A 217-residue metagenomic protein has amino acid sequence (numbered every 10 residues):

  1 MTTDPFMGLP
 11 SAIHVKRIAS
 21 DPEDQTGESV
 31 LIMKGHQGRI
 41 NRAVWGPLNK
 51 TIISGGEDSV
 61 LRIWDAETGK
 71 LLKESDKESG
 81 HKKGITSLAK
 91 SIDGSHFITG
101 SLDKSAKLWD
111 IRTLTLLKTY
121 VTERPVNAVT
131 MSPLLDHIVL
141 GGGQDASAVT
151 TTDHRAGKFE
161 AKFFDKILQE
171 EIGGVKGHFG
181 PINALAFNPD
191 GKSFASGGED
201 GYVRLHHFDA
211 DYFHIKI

Functional and structural regions predicted by a protein language model:
M1, F6-R17, E57-S59, A66-L72 (+1 more regions): Conserved long hydrophobic alpha-helices within structured protein cores
M1-P10, L48, S54-D58, A66 (+4 more regions): Conserved strand-to-loop turn within each blade of WD40 beta-propeller repeats
P10-A19, A43, L61-D65, A106-D110 (+3 more regions): WD40-repeat beta-propellers
A12-H14, S29-I32, R42, V60 (+8 more regions): Residue-level landmark of C2H2 zinc fingers
D24, E28-L31, L72-S75, T115-K118 (+2 more regions): A structural motif specific to WD40 beta-propellers
M33-I40, D76-I85, Y120-V126, K176-I182: WD40/WD-repeat beta-propeller blade N-cap
Q37, V44-K50, A89-S95, T130-L135 (+1 more regions): Loop/turn segments within WD40 beta-propeller blades
T119, E123-N127, S132-A184, N188-S193 (+1 more regions): Terminal intrinsically disordered, low-complexity extensions flanking WD-repeat/beta-propeller proteins
